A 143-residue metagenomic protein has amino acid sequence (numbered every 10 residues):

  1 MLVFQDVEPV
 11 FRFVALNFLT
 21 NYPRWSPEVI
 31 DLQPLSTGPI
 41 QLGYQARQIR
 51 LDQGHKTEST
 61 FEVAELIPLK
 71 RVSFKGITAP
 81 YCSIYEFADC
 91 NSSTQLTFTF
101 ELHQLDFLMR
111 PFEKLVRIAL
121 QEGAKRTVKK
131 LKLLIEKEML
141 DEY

Functional and structural regions predicted by a protein language model:
M1-S36: Hydrophobic ligand-binding cavity/cleft-lining segments
F4-E8, T37-Q41, A64-L69, E86-T97 (+1 more regions): A short, structured loop/turn motif at beta-sheet edges
V10-V14, Y22, A46, V63 (+3 more regions): Hydrophobic pocket/interface hotspot
R12-T20, R117, K129, L133-K137: Short, intrinsically disordered, mixed-charge
N17-T20, Q41, C82, H103: Short alpha-helical
Y22-W25, K56, M109, A124: Alpha-helix N-cap/helix-start motif
L32-A79, R126-Y143: Glycine-rich portal/gate segments that line the openings of hydrophobic small-molecule binding cavities
K75-R126, E142-Y143: Beta-strand/loop substructures that line and gate deep hydrophobic ligand-binding cavities in soluble
